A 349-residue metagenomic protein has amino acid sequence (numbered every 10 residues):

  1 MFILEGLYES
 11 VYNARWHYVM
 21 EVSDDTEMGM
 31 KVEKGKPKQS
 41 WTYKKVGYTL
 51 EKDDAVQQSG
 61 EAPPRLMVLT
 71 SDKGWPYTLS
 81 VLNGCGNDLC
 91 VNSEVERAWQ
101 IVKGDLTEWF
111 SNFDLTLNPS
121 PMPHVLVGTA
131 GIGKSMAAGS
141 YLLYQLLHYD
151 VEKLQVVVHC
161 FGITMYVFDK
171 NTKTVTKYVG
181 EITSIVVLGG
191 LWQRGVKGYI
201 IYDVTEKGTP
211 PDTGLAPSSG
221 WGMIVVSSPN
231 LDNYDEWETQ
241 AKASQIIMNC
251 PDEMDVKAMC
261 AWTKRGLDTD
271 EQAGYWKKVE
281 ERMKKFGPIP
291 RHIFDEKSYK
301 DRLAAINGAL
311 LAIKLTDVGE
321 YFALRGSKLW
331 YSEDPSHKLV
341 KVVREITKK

Functional and structural regions predicted by a protein language model:
M1-P119, T213-G214, G220-M223, S228-L231 (+4 more regions): Extended, charged/polar low-complexity intrinsically disordered regions
K103, G139-L143: Amphipathic alpha-helical interaction motifs in eukaryotic regulatory proteins
N118-A137: Walker A/P-loop nucleotide-binding motif
V127, V158-G222: Conserved P-loop NTPase "ATPase switch" module shared by AAA+ and STAND
G131, I163, E206-K207, N230-L231 (+1 more regions): Conserved beta-strand elements of beta-rich interaction domains across eukaryotes, especially beta-propellers
L143-V156: Post-Walker A helix-loop "phosphate-sensing" segment adjacent to the P-loop in P-loop NTPases
Y166-F168, D232-E236: Switch/connector loops and helix/strand junctions flanking conserved nucleotide-binding motifs in nucleotide-processing
